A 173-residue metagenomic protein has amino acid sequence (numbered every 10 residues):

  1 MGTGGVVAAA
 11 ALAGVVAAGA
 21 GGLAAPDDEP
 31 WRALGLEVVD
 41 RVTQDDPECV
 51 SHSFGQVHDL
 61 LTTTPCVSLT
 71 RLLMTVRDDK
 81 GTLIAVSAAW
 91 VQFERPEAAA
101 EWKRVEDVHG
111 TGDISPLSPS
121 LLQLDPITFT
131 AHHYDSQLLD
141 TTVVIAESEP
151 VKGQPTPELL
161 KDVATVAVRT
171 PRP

Functional and structural regions predicted by a protein language model:
M1-A85, Q92-P173: Soluble, non-membrane globular domain cores that form compact, hydrophobic packing and curved binding surfaces
